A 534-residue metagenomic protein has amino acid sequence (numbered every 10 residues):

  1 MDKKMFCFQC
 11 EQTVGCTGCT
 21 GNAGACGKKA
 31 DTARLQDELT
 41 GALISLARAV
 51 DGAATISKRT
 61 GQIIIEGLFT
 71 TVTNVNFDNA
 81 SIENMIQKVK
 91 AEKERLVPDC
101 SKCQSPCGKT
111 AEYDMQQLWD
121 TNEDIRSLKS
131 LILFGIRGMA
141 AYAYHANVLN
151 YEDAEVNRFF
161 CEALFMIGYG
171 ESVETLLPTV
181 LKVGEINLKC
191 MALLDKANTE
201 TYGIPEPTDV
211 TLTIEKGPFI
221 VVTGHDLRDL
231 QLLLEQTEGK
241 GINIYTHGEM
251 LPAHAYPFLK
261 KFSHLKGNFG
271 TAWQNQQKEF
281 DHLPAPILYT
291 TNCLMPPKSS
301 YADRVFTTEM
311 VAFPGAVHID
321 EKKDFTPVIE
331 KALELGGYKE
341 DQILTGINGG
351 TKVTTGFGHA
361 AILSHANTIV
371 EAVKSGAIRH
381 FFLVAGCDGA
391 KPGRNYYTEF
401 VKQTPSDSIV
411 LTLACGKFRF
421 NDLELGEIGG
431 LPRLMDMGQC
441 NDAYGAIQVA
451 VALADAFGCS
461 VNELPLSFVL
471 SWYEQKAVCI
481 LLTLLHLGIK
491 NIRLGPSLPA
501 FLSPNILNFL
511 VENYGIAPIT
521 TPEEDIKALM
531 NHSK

Functional and structural regions predicted by a protein language model:
D2-T32, Q36-D37, G41-S45, T55 (+3 more regions): Anaerobic metallocofactor- and corrinoid-dependent redox/one-carbon enzyme cores, especially those from methanogenesis
L43-T201: Electropositive, gly/pro-rich neighborhoods at or near active sites that engage anionic ligands
